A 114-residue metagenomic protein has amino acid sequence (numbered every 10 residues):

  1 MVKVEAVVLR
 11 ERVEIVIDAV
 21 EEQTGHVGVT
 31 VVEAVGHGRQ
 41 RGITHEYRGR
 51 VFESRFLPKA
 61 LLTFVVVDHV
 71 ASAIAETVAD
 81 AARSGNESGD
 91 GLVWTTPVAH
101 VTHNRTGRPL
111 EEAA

Functional and structural regions predicted by a protein language model:
M1-A114: Positively charged, small/polar-rich N-terminal and surface patches that mediate targeting and assembly and bind
